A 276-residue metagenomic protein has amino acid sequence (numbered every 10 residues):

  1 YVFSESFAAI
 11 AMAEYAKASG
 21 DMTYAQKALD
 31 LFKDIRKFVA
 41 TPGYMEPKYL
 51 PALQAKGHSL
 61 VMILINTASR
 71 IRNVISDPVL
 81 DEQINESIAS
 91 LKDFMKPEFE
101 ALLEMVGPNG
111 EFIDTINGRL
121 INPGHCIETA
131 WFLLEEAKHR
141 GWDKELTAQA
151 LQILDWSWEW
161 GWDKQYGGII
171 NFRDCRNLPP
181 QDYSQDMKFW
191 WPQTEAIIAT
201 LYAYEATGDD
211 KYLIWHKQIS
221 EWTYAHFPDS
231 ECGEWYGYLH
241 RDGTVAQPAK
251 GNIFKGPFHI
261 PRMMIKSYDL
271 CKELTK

Functional and structural regions predicted by a protein language model:
Y1-K276: Glycan-recognition and catalytic cores of secretory/periplasmic carbohydrate-active enzymes
